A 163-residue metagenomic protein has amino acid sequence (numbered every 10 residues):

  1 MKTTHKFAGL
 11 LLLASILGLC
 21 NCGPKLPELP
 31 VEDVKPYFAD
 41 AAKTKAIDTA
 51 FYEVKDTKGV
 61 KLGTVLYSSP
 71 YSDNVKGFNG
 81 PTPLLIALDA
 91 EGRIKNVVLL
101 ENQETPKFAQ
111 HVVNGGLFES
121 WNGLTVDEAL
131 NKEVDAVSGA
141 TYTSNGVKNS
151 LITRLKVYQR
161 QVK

Functional and structural regions predicted by a protein language model:
K2-G9: Bacterial N-terminal signal peptides that target proteins for export
G9-G18: Bacterial N-terminal signal peptides
N21-K163: Flexible, solvent-exposed loop/hinge segments and secondary-structure transition points
